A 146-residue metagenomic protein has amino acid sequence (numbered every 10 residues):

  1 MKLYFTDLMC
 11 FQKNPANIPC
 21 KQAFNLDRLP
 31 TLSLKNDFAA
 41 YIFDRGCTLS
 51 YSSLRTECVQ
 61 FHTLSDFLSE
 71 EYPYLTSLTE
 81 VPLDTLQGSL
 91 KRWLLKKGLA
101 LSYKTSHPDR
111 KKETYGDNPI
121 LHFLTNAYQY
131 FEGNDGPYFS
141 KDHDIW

Functional and structural regions predicted by a protein language model:
M1-W146: Charge-rich, intrinsically disordered N-terminal extensions that act as flexible nucleic-acid engagement or regulatory
